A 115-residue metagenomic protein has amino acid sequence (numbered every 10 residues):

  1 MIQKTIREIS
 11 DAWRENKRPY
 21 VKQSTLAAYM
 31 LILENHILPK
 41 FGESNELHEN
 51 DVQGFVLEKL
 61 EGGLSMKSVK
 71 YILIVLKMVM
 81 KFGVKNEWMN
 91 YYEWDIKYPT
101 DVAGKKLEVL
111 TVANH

Functional and structural regions predicted by a protein language model:
M1-K4, G104-K106: Intrinsic-disorder/low-complexity linker and hinge segments
I2-K4, R14-V84, W88: N-terminal core-binding DNA-recognition domain of tyrosine site-specific recombinases/integrases
G54-E58, K85-H115: Flexible interdomain linker/hinge and immediately adjacent N-terminus of the catalytic tyrosine-recombinase domain
